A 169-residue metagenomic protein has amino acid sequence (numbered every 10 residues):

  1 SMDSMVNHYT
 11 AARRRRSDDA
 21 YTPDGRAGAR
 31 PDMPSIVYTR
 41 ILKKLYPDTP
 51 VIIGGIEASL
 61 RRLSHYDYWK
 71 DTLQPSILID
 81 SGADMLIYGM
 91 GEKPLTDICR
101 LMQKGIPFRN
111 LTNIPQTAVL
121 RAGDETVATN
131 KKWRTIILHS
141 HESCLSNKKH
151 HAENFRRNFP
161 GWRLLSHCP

Functional and structural regions predicted by a protein language model:
S1-C168: Glycine-rich beta-alpha loop elements in corrinoid/cobalamin-binding modules across cobalamin-dependent enzymes
